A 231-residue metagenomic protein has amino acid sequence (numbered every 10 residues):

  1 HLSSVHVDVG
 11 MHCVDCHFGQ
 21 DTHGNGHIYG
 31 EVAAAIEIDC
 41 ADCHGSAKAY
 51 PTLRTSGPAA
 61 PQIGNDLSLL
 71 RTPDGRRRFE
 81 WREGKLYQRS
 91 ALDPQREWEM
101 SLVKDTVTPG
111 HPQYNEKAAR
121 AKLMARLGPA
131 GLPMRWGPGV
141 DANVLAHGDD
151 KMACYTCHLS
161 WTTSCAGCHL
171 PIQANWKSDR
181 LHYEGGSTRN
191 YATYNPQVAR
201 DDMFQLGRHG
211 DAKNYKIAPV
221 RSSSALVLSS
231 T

Functional and structural regions predicted by a protein language model:
H1-N25, E37-A41, A47-T231: C-type cytochrome heme-c attachment and multiheme electron-transfer modules
I28-Y29: Long, contiguous internal "core" modules enriched in hydrophobic/ aromatic residues
